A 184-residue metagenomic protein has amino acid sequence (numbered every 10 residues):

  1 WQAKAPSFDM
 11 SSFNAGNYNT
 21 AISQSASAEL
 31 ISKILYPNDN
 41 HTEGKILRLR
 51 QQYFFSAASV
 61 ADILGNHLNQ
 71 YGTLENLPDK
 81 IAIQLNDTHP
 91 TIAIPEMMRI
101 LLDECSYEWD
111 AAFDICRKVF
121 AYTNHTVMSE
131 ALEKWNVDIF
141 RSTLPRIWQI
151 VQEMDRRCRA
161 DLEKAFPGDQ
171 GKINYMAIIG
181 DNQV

Functional and structural regions predicted by a protein language model:
W1-V184: A conserved ligand/cofactor-binding region detector
